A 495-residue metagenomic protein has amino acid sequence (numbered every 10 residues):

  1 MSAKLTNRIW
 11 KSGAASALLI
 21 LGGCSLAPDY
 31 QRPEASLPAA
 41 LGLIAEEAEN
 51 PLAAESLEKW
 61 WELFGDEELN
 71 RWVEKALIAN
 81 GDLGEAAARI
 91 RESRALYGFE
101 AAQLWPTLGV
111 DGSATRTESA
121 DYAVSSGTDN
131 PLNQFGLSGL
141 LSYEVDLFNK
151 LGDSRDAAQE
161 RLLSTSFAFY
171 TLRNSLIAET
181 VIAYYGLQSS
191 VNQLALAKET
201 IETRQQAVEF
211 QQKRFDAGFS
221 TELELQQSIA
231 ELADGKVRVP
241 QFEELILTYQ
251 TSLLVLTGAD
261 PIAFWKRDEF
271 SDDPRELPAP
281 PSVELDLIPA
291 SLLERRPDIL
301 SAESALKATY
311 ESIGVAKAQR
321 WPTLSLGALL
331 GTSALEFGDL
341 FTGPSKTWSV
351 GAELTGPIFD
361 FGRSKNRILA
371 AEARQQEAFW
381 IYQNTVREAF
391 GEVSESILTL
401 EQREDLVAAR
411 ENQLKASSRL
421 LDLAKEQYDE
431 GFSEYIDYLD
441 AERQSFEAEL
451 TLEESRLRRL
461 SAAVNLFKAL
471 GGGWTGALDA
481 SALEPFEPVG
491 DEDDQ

Functional and structural regions predicted by a protein language model:
S2-I78, F135, Q159, E243-E294 (+4 more regions): Terminal intrinsically disordered/low-complexity segments used for targeting and assembly
L26-D29, P33, K59, G65-K75 (+6 more regions): Small/polar-residue-enriched beta-strand and adjacent coil segments characteristic of outer-membrane beta-barrel
A79-N80, A217, E430: Charged, alpha-helical scaffolding/interaction elements associated with membrane systems
E85-E100, L172, L176-K213, E231-L232 (+6 more regions): Amphipathic alpha-helical coiled-coil segments
A95, L104, Y122-V124, F210 (+3 more regions): Amphipathic alpha-helical coiled-coil/rod segments that serve as protein-protein coupling scaffolds
G98-F99, S119-D121, V237-P240, I262-A263: Secretory-pathway/luminal and periplasmic proteins that interact with or process carbohydrate-rich
T107-G109, E222, S252, T323-S325 (+1 more regions): Residues at or immediately flanking beta-strands
D216-L245, A448-T451: Repeat-solenoid scaffold signature
